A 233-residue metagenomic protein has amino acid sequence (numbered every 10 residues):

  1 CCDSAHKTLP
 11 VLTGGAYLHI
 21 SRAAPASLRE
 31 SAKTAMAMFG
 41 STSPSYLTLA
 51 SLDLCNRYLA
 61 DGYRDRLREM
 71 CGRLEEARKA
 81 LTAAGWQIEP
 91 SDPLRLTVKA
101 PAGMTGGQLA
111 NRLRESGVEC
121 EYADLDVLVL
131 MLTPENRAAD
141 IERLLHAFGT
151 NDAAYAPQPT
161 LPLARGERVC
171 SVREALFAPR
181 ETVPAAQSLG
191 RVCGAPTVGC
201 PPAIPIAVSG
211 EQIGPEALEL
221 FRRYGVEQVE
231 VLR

Functional and structural regions predicted by a protein language model:
C1-K33, G40-S51: Active-site PLP attachment segment
C2, T8-L12, L28, L59 (+3 more regions): Solvent-exposed alpha-helices and their adjacent loops that cap or buttress functional pockets in soluble metabolic
T8-P10, G40-T48, D65-R73, P101-T105: Short, contiguous, pocket-lining structural segments that sit at or immediately flank catalytic/ligand-binding sites
S21-A24, S31-A35, G40, R64 (+4 more regions): Extended catalytic-interface subdomain
E30, N56-I88, G107, N111: Conserved PLP-dependent catalytic core of the aminotransferase class-I/II
A50-D65, E135-A139: Amphipathic alpha-helix from the class-I
T82-S209, P215-V226: Conserved C-terminal alpha-helix-loop-beta "cap" of PLP-dependent enzymes that closes/shapes the active-site mouth
